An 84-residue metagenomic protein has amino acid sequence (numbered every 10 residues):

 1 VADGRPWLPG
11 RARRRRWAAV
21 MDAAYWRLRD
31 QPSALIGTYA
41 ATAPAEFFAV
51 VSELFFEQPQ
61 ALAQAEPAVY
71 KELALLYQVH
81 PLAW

Functional and structural regions predicted by a protein language model:
A2-W84: Metalloprotease/metallohydrolase-associated module, dominated by Zn2+-dependent proteases
